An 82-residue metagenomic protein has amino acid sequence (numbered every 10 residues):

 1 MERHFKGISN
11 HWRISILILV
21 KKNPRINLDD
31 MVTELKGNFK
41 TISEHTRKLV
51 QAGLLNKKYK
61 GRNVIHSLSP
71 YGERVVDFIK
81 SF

Functional and structural regions predicted by a protein language model:
M1-I14: Short alpha-helical segments that sit at the start of domains
F5, K22, I65-F82: Conserved segment of winged-helix/HTH DNA-binding domains
H11, N23-N27: Short capping segments at the starts of secondary-structure elements
I14-I18, R74: Pre-recognition alpha-helix immediately N-terminal to the DNA-recognition helix within helix-turn-helix or winged-helix
D30-T33: A short acidic, leucine-rich amphipathic alpha-helix
T46-R47: Short, hydrophobic-biased segments on the C-terminal half of alpha helices that form "recognition helices"
Q51-G61, S67: Beta-hairpin "wing" of winged helix-turn-helix
